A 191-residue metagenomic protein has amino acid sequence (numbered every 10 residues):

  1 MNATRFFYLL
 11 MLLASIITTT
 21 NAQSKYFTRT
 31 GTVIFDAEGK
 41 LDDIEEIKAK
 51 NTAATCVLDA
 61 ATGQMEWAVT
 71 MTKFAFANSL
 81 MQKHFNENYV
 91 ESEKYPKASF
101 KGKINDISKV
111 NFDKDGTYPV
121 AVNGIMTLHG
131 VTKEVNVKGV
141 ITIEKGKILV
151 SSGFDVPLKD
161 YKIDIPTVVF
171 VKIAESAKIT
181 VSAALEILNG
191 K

Functional and structural regions predicted by a protein language model:
M1-T28: Bacterial Sec-dependent N-terminal signal peptides
A22-K191: Low-complexity, acidic/polar, glycine-enriched regions of mature
